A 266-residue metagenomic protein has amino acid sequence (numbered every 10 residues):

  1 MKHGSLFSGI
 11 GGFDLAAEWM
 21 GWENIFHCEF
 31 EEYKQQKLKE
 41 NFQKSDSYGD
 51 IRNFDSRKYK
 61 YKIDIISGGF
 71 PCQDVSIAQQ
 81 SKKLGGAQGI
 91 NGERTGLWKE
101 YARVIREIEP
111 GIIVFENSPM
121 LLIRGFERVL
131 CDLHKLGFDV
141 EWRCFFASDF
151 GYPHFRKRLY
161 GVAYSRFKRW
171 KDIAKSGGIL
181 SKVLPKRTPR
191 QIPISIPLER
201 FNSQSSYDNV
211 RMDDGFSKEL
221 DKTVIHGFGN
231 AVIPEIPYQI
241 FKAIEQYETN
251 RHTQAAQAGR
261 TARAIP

Functional and structural regions predicted by a protein language model:
M1-P266: Conserved active-site and SAM-binding loop architecture of S-adenosyl-L-methionine-dependent nucleic-acid
